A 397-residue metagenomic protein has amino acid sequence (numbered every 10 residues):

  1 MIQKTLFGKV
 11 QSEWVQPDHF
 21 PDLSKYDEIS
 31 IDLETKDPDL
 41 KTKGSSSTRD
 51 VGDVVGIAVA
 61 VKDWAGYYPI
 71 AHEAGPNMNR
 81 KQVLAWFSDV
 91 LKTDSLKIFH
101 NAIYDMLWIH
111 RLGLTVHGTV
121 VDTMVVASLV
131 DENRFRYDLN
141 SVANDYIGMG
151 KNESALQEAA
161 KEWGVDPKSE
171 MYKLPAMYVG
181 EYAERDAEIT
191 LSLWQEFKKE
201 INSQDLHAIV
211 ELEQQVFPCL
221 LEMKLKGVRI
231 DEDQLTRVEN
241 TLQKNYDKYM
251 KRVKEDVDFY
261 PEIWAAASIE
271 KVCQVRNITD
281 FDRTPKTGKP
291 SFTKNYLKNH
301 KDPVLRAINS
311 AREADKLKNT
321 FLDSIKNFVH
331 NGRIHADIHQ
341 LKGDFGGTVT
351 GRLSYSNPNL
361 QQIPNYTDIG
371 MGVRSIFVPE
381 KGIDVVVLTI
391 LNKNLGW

Functional and structural regions predicted by a protein language model:
M1-A71, R134, N144-I147, A155-V373 (+2 more regions): Conserved "right-hand" nucleotidyltransferase catalytic core of DNA-directed polymerases
S30, S95-A102, V387: Acidic beta-strand-to-loop metal/phosphate-binding motif
K62-K97, V228: Nucleic-acid-processing active sites and adjacent nucleic-acid-binding tracks, predominantly divalent metal-dependent
T93-S95, G118-T119, G382-I383: Short glycine-/polar-rich loops that comprise or flank the Walker A/P-loop and associated switch/sensor motifs
Y104-R111, K271-V272: Phosphate- and divalent-cation-binding pockets in alpha/beta enzyme and binding domains that engage nucleotide-derived
D105-W108, D138-V142: Alpha-helical scaffold elements adjacent to nucleotide-binding pockets in ATP/GTP-utilizing enzyme cores
T115-E132, D138-S141: Conserved beta-strand -> loop -> alpha-helix junction used to position metal-binding or nucleic-acid-contacting
